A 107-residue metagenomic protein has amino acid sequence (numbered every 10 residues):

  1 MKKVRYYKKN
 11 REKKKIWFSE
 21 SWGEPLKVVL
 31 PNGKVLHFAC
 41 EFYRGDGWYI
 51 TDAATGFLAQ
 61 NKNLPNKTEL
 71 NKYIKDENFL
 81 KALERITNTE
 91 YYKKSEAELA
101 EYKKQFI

Functional and structural regions predicted by a protein language model:
M1-P31: Negatively charged, low-complexity tracts enriched in Asp/Glu with abundant Ser/Thr
K3, K14, V35-F42, K104: Generic structural motif
N10-R11, F42, E77, S95-E96 (+1 more regions): Generic alpha-helical secondary structure signal
S21, K27, P31-K81: Acidic, low-complexity, intrinsically disordered interaction modules
E69, Y73, A82-I86, K94 (+1 more regions): Charge-rich, solvent-exposed alpha-helical interaction surfaces
